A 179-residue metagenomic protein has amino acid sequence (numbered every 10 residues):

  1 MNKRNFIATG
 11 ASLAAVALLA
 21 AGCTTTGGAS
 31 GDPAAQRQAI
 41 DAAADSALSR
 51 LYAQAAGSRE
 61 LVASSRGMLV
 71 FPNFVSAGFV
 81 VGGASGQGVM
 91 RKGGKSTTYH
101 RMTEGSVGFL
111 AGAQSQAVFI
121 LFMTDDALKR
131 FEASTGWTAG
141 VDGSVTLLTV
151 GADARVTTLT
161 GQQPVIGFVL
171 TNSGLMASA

Functional and structural regions predicted by a protein language model:
M1-N2, R66: Poly-acidic low-complexity segments
N2-A11: Bacterial N-terminal signal peptides that target proteins for export
G10-L13, L61: Alpha-helical transmembrane segments
A20-G22: C-terminal motif of bacterial Sec signal peptides marking the signal peptidase cleavage site
T24-A179: Small-residue-enriched, tightly packed secondary-structure blocks
